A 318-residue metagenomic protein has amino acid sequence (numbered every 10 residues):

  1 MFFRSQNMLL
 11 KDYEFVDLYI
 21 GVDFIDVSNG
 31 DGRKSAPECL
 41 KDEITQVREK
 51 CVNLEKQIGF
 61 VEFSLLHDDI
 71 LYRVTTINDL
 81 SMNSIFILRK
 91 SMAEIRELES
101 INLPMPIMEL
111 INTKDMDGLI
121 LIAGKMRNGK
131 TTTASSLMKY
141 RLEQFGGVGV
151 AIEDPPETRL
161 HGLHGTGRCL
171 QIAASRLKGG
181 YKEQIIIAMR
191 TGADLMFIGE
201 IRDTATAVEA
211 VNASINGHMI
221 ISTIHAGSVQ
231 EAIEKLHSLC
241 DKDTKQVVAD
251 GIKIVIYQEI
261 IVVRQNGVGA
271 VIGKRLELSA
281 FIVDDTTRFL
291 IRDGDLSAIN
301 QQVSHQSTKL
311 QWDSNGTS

Functional and structural regions predicted by a protein language model:
M1-S318: Short, flexible helix-loop junctions that flank or precede catalytic/ligand sites
